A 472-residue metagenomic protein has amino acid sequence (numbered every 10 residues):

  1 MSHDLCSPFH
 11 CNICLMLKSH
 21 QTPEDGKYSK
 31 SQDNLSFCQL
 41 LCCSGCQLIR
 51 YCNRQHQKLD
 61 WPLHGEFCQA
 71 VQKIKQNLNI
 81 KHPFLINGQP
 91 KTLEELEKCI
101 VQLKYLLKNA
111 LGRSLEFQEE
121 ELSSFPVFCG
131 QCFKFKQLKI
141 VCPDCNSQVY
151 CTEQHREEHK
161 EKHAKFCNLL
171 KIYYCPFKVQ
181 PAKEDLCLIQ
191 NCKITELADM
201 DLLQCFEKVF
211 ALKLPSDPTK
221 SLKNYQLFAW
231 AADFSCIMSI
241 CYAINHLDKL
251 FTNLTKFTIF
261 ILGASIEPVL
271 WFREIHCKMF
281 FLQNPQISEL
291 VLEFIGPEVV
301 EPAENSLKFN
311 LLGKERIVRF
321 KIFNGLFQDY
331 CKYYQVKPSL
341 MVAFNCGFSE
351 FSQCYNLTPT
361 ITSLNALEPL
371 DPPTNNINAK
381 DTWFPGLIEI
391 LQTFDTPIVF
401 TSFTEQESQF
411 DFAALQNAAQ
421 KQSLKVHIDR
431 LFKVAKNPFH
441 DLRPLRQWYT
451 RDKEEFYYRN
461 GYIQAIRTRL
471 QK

Functional and structural regions predicted by a protein language model:
M1-K472: Short alpha-helical interaction motifs and adjacent low-complexity tails used for partner binding in regulatory proteins
